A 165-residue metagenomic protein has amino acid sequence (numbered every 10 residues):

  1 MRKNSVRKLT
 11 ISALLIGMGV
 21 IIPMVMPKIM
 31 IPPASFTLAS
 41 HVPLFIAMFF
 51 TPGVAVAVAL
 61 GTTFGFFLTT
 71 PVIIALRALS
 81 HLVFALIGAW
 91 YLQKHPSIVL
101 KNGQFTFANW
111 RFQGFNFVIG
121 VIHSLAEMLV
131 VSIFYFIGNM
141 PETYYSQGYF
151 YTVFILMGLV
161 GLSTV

Functional and structural regions predicted by a protein language model:
M1-V165: Loop-helix junctions at membrane interfaces
